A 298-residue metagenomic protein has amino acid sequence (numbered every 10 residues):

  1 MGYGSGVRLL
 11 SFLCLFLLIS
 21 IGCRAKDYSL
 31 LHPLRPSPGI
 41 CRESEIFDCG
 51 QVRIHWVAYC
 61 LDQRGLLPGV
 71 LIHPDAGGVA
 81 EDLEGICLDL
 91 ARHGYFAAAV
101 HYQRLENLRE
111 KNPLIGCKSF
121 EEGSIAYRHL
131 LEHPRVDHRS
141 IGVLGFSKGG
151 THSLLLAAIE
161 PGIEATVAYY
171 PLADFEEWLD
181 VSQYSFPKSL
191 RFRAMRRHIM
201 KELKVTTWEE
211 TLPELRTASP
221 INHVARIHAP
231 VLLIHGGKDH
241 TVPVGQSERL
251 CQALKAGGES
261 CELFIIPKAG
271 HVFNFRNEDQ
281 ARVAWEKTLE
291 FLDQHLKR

Functional and structural regions predicted by a protein language model:
D27-Q63: N-terminal cap/lid segment of alpha/beta-hydrolase-fold proteins
G65-L67, I72-N107, F175-E176: Short substrate-entry loop that stabilizes the transition state in hydrolases
P113-P134: Alpha/beta-hydrolase active-site loop
V136-F146: Alpha/beta-hydrolase fold nucleophile elbow
L155-W208: Hydrolase active-site cap/lid region
I227, L233-H235, D239: Short beta-strand/loop motif that positions the catalytic acidic residue of the alpha/beta-hydrolase fold
H240-Q246: Conserved alpha/beta-hydrolase "acid-adjacent" motif
E248-R249, G257-R298: C-terminal catalytic histidine-bearing segment of alpha/beta-hydrolase fold enzymes
